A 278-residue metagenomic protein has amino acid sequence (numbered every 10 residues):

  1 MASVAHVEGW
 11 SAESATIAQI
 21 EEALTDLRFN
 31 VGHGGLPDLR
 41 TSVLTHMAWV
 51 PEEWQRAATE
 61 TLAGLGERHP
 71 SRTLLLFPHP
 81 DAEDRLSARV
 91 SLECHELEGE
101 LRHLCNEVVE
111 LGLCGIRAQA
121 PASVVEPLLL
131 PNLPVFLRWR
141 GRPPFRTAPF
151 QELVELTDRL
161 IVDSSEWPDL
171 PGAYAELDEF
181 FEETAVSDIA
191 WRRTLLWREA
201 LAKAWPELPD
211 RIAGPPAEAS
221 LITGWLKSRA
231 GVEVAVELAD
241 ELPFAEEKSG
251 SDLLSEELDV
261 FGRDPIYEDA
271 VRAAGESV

Functional and structural regions predicted by a protein language model:
M1-L133: An N-terminal, globular interaction/scaffold subdomain
A5, A12, D26-G35, E60-L62 (+3 more regions): C-terminal structured domains
G9-E13, I17, P51, A190 (+3 more regions): Intrinsic-disorder-associated interaction segments
A58-T59, P121-A122, T147-P149, A219-G224: A short acidic (Asp/Glu
G64-L75, L129-F136, V154-I161, K227-V236: Structural alpha-beta junctions
R72-A82, R138-G141, I161-P168, A185 (+1 more regions): A generic structural motif
L92-G99, C105-E199: Internal, hydrophobic cores of structured domains that mediate oligomerization or house catalytic pockets within large
T184-V234: ATP/pyrophosphate-binding catalytic subdomain of soluble kinases
